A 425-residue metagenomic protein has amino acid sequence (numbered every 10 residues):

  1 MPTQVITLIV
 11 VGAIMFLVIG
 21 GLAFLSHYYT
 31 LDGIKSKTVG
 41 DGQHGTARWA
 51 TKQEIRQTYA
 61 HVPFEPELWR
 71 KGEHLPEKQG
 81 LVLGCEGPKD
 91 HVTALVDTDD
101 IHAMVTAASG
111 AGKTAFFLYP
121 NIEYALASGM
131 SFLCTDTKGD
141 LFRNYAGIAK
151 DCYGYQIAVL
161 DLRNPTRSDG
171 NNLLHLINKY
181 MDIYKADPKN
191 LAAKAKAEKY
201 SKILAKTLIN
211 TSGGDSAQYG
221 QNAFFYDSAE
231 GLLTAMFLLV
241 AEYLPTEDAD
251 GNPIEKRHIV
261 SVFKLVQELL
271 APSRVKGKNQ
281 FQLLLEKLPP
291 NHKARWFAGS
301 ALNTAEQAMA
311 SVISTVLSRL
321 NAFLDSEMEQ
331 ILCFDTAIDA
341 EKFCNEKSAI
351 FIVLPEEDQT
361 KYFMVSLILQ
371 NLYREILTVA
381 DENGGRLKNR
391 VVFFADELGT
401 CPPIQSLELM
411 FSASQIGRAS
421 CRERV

Functional and structural regions predicted by a protein language model:
M1-A111, A115-N121, S128, T166 (+1 more regions): Basic- and hydrophobic-enriched, low-structure N-terminal and domain-boundary segments that flank ATP-binding catalytic
V82-D90, A94-I416: P-loop NTPase motor domains
Q415-V425: Residue-level detector of conserved catalytic or cofactor/ligand-binding positions in enzyme active sites
